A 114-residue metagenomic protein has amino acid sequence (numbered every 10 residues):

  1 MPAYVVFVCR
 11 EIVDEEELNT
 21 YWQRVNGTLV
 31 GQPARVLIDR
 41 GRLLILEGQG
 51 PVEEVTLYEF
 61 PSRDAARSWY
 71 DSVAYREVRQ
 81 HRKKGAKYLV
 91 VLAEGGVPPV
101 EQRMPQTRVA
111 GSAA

Functional and structural regions predicted by a protein language model:
M1-E54, P61-S68, E94-A114: Short S/T/G/P-rich N-terminal loop/turn motif that feeds into the first structured element of a domain
W22-N26, Y75-Q80: Intrinsically disordered, low-complexity boundary segments flanking structured domains
Y70-A74: A short, charged, amphipathic alpha-helix used as a generic interaction element across diverse proteins
R76-V91: C-terminal structural segments of small proteins and small subunits
